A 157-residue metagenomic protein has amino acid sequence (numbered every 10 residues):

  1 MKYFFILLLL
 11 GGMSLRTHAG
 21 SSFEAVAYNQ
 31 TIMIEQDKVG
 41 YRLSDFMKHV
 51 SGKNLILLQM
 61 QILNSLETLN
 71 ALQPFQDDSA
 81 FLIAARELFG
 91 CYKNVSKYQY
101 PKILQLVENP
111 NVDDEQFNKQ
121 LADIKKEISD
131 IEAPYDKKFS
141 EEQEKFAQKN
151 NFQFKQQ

Functional and structural regions predicted by a protein language model:
Y3-M13: Sec-dependent N-terminal signal peptides
H18-M60, A71, Q148-Q157: Immediate post-signal-peptide N-terminus of mature secreted/exported proteins
E24-N29, A80-C91: Short, charge/polar-rich alpha-helical segments
V39-L43, Q59-N70, Q99-I103, F139-F146: Extended amphipathic alpha-helical scaffold segments
M47-L55, P74-D77, A122-S129: Second-shell loop/turn segments in exported
S51-N54, L58, D77-F81, Q99 (+1 more regions): Residue-level recognition of alpha-helical structural elements
S65-E87, K102-V107: Short, solvent-exposed, charged loop/turn and helix-capping segments that join or cap alpha-helices on peripheral
R86-Q157: Extracytoplasmic electrostatic interaction patches
